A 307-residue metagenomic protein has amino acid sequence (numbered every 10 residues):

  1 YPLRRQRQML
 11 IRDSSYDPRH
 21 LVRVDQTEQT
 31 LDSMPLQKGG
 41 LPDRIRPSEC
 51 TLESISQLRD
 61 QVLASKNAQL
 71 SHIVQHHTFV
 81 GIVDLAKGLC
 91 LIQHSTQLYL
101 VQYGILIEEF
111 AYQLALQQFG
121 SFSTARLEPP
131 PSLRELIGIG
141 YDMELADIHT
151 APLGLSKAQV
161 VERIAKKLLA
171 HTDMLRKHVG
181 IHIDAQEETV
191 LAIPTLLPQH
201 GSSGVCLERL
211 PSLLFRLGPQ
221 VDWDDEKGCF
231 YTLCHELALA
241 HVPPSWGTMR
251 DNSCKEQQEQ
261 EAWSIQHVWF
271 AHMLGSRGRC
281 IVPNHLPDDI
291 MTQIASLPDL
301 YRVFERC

Functional and structural regions predicted by a protein language model:
Y1-I11: Single conserved hydrophobic/aromatic residue that forms the stacking wall/gate of nucleotide- or nucleobase-binding
R12-C307: Long, charged low-complexity intrinsically disordered regions
